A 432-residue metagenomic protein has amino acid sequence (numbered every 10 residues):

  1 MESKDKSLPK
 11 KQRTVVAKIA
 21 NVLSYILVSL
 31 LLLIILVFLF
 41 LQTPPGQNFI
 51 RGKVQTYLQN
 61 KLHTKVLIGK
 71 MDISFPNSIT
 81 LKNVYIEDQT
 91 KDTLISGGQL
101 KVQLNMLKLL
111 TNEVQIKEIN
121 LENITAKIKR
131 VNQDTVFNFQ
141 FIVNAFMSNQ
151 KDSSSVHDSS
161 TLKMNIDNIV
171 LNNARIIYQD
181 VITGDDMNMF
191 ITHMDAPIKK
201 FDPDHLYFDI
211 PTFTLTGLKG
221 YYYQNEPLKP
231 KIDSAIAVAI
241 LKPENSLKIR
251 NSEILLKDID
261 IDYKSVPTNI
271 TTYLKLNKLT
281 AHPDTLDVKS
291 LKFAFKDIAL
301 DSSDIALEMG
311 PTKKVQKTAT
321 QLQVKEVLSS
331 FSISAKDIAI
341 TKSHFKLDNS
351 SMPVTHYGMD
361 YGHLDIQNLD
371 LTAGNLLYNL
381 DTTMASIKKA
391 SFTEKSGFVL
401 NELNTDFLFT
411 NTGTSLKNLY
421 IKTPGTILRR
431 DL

Functional and structural regions predicted by a protein language model:
E2-H63, N123-T125: N-terminal type II signal-anchor transmembrane helix that functions as the membrane-insertion/stop-transfer segment
K6-R13, G52, Q140, A145-S160 (+1 more regions): Sec-dependent signal peptide cleavage junction
T43, L67-V136, S148, S154-E226 (+7 more regions): Flexible beta-edge/linker motif
Q47, D92, K395-V399, T423-I427: Solvent-exposed loop/turn segments connecting transmembrane beta-strands in outer-membrane beta-barrel proteins
G52, A385-K389: Short Pro/Gly-enriched beta-strand edge/turn motifs at strand-loop
D134-Q140, P227-S234, T312-A319, G358: Flexible, surface-exposed loop regions and adjacent strand-edge segments of Gram-negative outer-membrane beta-barrel
A235-L241, Q321-L322: Short, flexible domain-boundary/linker segments around small modular repeats
D406-F407: Feature captures outer-membrane beta-barrel proteins of Gram-negative bacteria and organelles
